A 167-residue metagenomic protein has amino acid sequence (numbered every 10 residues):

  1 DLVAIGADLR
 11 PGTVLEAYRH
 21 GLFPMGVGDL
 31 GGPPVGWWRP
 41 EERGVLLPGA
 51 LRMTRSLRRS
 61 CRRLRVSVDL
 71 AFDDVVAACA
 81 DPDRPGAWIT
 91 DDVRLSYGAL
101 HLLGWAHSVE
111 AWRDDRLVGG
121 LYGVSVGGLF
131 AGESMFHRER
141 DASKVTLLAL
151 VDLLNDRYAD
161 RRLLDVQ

Functional and structural regions predicted by a protein language model:
D1-Q167: N-acyltransferase acceptor-side catalytic subdomain
